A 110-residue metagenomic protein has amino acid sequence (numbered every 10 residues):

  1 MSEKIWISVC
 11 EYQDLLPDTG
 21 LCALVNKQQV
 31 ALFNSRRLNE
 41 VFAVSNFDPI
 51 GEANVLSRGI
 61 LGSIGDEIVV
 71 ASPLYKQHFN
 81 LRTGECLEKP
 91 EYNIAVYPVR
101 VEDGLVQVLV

Functional and structural regions predicted by a protein language model:
M1-E67, N93-V110: N-terminal pre-ligand scaffold of iron-sulfur
D48, S72-Y75: Short cysteine clusters
K76-P98: C-terminal structural segments of small proteins and small subunits
